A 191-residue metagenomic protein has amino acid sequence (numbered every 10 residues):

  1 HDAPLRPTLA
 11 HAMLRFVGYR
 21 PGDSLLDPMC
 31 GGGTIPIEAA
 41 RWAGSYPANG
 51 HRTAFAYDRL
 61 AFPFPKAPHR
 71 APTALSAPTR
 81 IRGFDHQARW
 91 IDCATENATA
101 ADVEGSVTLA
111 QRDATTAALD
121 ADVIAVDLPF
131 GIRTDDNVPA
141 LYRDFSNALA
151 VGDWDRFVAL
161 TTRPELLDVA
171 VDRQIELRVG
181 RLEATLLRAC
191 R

Functional and structural regions predicted by a protein language model:
H1-D2, I124, L128-P139: Glycine-rich phosphate-binding "P-loop"
L5-T116: Conserved S-adenosyl-L-methionine
P68-A71, D113-A117, A140-V151: A short, acidic, amphipathic alpha-helical segment used as a generic capping/interface helix at domain edges
R80, F84-N97, I132-R191: Conserved Class I SAM-dependent methyltransferase catalytic core
T115-A125: A short acidic, Gly/Pro-enriched loop at the edge of an enzyme's catalytic core that lines a small-molecule cofactor
